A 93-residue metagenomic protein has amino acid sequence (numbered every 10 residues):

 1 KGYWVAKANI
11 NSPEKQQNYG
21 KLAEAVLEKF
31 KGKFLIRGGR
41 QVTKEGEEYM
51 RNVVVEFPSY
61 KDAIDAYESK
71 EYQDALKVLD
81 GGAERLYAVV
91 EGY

Functional and structural regions predicted by a protein language model:
K1-R51, E56-E68, E91-Y93: Short S/T/G/P-rich N-terminal loop/turn motif that feeds into the first structured element of a domain
A63-A88: C-terminal structural segments of small proteins and small subunits
